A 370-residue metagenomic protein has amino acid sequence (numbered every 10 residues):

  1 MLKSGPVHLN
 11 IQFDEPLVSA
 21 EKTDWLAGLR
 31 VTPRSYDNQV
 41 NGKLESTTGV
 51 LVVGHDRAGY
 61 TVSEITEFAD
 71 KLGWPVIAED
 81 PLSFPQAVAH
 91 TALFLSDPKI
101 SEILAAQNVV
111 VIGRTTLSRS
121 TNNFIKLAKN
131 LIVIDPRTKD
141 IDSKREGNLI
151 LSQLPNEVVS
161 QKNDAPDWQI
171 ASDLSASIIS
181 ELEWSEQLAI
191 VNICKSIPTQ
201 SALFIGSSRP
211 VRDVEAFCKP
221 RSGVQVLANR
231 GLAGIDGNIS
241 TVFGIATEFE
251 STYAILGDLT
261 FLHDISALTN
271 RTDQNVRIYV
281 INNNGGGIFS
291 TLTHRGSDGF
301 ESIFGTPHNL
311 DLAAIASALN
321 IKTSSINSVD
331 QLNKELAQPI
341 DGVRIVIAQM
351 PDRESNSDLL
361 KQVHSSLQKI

Functional and structural regions predicted by a protein language model:
M1-T47: Conformationally flexible catalytic loops at phosphate/diphosphate-handling active centers
I11-L17, H55-R57, P81, T138 (+3 more regions): Glycine-rich beta-alpha junction loops
Y36-E45, Y60-V62, I100-I103, S180-I197 (+1 more regions): A short, well-structured juxtamembrane/interface segment
S46-G59, D167-S172, S177-W184, A348: Active-site donor-nucleotide binding/catalytic segment of nucleotide-sugar enzymes
T48-V50, N108, A202, S251-Y253 (+1 more regions): Structural motif
V53-P136, D140-S143, R221-S251, L262-S266 (+1 more regions): Glycine-rich, anion-gripping cofactor-binding loops and their flanking helix/strand elements in enzyme active sites
I170-F249: Active-site diphosphate/adenylate-binding microenvironment
C218-I370: Thiamine diphosphate
